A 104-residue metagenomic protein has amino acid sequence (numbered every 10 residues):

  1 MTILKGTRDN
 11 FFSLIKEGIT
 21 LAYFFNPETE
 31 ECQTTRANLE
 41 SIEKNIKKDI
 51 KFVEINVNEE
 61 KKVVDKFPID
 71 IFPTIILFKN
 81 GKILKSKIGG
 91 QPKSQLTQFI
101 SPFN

Functional and structural regions predicted by a protein language model:
M1-S13: N-terminal "domain-start" segment that seeds a small globular fold
I3-G6, F24, E43, K47-K62: Thiol-based oxidoreductase modules, predominantly thioredoxin-like and allied folds used for disulfide exchange
F11-F12, K61-V64: Short hydrophobic/charged patches on amphipathic alpha-helices used for structural packing and interfaces
I15-E28: Short active-site neighborhood of thiol/selenol oxidoreductases, capturing the structured segment around
T29-C32, I75: The canonical Cys-X-X-Cys-His
E31-I46: Typically the conserved alpha-helix immediately C-terminal to a functionally engaged Cys/Sec in thioredoxin-like
K66-D70: A short glycine-leucine-enriched loop at secondary-structure breakpoints that most characteristically corresponds
I71, I76-N104: Non-catalytic, surface beta->alpha helical segment in thiol-disulfide oxidoreductase systems
